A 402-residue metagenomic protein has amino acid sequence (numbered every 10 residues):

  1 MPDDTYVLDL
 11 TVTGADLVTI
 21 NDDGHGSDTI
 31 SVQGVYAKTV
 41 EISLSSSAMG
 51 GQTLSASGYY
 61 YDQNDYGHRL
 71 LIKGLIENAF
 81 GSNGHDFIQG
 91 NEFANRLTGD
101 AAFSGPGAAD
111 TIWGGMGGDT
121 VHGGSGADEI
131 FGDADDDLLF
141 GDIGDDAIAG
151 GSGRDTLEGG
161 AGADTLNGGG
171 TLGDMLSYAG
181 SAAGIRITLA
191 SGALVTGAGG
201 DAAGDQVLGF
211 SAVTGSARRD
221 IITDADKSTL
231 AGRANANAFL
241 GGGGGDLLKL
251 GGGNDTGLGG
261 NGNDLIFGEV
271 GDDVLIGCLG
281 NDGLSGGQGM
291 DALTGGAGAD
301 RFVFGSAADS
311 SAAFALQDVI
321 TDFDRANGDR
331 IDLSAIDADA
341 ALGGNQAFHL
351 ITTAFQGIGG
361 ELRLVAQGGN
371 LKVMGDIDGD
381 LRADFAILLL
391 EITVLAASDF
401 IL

Functional and structural regions predicted by a protein language model:
M1-D3, L8, D22-D23, V32 (+24 more regions): Glycine-centered beta-turn/loop sites at beta-strand termini
P2-D65, E92-R96, D100-A101, A109 (+5 more regions): GD-rich hexapeptide-repeat beta-solenoids
G26-D28, Y36-T39, A299-L402: Acidic glycine/aspartate-rich repeat arrays in secreted/surface proteins
L71-H85, Q89-G90, L208-R219: Parallel beta-helix/beta-solenoid
L157-G159, A193-A198, L284-Q288: Glycine-centered low-complexity coil/loop motifs and glycine-rich tracts, especially the flexible linkers
